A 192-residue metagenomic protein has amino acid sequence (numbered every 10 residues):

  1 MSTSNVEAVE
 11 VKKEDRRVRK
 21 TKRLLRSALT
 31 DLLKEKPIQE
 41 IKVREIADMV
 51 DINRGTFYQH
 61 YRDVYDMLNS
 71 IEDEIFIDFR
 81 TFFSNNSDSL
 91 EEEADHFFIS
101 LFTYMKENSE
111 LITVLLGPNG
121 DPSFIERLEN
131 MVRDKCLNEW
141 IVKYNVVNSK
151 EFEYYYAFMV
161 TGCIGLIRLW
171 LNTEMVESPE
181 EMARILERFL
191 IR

Functional and structural regions predicted by a protein language model:
M1-K36: Basic, helix-initiating cap at the start of DNA-binding domains
M1-N5, T161, L169-R192: C-terminal peripheral helix-coil segments that are non-catalytic and often amphipathic
R23-D31, E35, M49, D66-N86 (+3 more regions): Alpha-helical structural segments
L32-Y65: Helix-turn-helix
I41-K42, T113-L115, P179: Short, hydrophobic secondary-structure boundary micro-motifs
E91-K106, E110, A157, G165 (+2 more regions): Amphipathic alpha-helical segments that line or abut small-molecule/effector binding pockets and mediate allosteric
F102-E129: Amphipathic alpha-helical segments used for helix-helix packing
N119-N145, K150-A157, T161: Amphipathic alpha-helical packing segments from all-alpha helical-bundle domains
